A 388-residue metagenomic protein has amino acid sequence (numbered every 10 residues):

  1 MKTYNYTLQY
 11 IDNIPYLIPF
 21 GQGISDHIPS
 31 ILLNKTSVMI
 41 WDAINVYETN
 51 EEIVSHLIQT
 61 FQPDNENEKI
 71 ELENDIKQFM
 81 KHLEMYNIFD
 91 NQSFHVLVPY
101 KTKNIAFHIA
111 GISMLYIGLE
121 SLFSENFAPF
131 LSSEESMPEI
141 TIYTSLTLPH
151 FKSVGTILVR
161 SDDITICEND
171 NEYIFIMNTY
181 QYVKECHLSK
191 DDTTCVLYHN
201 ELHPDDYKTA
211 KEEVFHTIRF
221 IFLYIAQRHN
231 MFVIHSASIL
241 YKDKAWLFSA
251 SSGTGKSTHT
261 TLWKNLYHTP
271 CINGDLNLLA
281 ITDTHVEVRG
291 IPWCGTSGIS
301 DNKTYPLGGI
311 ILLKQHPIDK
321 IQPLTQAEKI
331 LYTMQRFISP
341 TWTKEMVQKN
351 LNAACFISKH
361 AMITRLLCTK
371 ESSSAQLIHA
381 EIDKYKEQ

Functional and structural regions predicted by a protein language model:
N5, Q9-I24, S37, D64 (+7 more regions): A noncatalytic interaction/capping subdomain that flanks phosphate/NTP-handling catalytic cores
I31-T36: Short helix-coil-helix linker/hinge
A43-E52: Short capping segments at the starts of secondary-structure elements
I53-D64: DNA-recognition alpha helix
T254-K256: Conserved glycine(s) of the Walker
H259: Hydrophobic positions on the alpha1 helix immediately C-terminal to the Walker A/P-loop
